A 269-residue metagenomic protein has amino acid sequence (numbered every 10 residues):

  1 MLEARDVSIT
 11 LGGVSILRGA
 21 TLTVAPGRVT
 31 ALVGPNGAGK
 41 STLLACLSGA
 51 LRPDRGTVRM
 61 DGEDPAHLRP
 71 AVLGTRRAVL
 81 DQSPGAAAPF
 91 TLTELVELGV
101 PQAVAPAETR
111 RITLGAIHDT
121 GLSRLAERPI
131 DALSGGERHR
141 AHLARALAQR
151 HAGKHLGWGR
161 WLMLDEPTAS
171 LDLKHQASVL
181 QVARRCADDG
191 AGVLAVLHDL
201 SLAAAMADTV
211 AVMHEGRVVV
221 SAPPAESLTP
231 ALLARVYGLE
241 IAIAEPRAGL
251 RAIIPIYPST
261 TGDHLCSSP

Functional and structural regions predicted by a protein language model:
V33-P35: The feature captures the beta-strand-to-loop junction immediately N-terminal to the Walker
S48: Helix-to-loop junction immediately C-terminal to a conserved catalytic motif
G56-D64: Conserved ABC transporter NBD signature motif
D64-A78, A88: ABC ATPase NBD coupling module
R110-L125: Conserved ABC ATPase "signature" region
P230, A234-P269: ABC ATPase nucleotide-binding domains
